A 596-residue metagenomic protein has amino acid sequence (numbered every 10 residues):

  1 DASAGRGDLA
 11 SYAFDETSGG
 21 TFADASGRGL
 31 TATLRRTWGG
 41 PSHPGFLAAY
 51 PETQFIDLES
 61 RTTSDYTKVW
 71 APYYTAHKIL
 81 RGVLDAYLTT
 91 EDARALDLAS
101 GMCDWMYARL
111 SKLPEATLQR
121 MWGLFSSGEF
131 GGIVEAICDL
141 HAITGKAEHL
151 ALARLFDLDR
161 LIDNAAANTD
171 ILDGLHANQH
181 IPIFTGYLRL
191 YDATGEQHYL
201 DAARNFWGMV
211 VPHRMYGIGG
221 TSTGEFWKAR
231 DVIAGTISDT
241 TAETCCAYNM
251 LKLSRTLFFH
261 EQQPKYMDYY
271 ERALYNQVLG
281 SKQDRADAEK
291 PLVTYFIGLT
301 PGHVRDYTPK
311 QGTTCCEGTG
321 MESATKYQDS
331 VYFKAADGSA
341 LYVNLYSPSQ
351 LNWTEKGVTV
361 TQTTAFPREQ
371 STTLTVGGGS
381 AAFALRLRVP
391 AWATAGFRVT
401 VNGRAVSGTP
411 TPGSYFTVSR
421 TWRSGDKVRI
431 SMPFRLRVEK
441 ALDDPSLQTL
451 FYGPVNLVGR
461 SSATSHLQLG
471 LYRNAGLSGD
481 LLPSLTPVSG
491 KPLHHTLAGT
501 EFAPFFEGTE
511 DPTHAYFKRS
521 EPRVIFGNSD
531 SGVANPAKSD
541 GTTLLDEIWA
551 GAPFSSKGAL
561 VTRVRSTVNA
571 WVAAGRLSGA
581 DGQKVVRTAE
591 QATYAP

Functional and structural regions predicted by a protein language model:
D1-G40: Extracytoplasmic low-complexity segments
T37-G45, L58, D97-P114, E148-N168 (+3 more regions): Long, well-ordered core segments of solenoidal/helical folds
T37-L155: Extended ligand-binding groove/face enriched in aromatic
G45-W70, Q119-C138, A167-R189, G220-E243 (+1 more regions): Carbohydrate-binding/catalytic loop surfaces
A71-Y87, S126-H141, L175-D192, T240-F258 (+1 more regions): Well-ordered alpha-helical segments within folded domains of soluble proteins
A203, M267-Q283, D287-T375, T411 (+3 more regions): C-terminal beta-rich recognition modules with glycine/proline-rich loops and embedded aromatic residues
T394-S419, V438-D443: Solvent-exposed beta-strand/loop surfaces of large extracellular or lumenal domains
P522-P596: Soluble extracellular-acting proteins and domains
